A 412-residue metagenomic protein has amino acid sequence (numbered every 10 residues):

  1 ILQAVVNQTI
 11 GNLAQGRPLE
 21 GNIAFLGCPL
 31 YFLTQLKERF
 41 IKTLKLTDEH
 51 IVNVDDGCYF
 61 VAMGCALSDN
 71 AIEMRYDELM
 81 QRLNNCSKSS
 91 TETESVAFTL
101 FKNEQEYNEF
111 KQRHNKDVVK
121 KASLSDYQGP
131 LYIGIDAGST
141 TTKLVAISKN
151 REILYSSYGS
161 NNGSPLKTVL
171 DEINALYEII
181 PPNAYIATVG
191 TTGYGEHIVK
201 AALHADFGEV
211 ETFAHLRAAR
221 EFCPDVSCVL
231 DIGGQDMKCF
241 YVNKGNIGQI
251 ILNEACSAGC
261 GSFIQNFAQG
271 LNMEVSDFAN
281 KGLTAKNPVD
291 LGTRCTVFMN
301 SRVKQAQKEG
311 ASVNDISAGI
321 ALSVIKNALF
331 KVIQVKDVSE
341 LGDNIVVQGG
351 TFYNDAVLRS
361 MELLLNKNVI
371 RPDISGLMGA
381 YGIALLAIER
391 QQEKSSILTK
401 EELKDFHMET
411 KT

Functional and structural regions predicted by a protein language model:
I1-G11, S301-F330: Adenine-nucleotide phosphate-binding core of ATP-dependent small-molecule kinases
A4, Q15-T43, V54-C58, Y194-G195 (+3 more regions): Glycine-rich phosphate-binding loops at beta-strand->alpha-helix junctions
I41-M63, D206-T212, E362-Y381: Conserved phosphate-binding/catalytic loops in two-lobed NTP-binding clefts
N53-S89, R217, I264-Q265, D373-F406: Glycine-rich phosphate-binding/hydrolytic loop that grips phosphoryl groups
G57-A71, S157-L166, K244-N287, G376-G379 (+1 more regions): Glycine-rich phosphate-binding loop plus the immediately following alpha-helix
A71-G134, G138, Q391-T412: Flexible inter-domain linker/hinge segments
K121-L154, V226-N243: Gly/Thr-rich phosphate-binding beta-strand-loop-beta motif of the actin/hexokinase/Hsp70
I135-A175, I250, E254-A255: Short glycine-rich, Thr/Ser-proximal phosphate-binding strand/loop in the N-terminal lobe of ATP-dependent enzymes
